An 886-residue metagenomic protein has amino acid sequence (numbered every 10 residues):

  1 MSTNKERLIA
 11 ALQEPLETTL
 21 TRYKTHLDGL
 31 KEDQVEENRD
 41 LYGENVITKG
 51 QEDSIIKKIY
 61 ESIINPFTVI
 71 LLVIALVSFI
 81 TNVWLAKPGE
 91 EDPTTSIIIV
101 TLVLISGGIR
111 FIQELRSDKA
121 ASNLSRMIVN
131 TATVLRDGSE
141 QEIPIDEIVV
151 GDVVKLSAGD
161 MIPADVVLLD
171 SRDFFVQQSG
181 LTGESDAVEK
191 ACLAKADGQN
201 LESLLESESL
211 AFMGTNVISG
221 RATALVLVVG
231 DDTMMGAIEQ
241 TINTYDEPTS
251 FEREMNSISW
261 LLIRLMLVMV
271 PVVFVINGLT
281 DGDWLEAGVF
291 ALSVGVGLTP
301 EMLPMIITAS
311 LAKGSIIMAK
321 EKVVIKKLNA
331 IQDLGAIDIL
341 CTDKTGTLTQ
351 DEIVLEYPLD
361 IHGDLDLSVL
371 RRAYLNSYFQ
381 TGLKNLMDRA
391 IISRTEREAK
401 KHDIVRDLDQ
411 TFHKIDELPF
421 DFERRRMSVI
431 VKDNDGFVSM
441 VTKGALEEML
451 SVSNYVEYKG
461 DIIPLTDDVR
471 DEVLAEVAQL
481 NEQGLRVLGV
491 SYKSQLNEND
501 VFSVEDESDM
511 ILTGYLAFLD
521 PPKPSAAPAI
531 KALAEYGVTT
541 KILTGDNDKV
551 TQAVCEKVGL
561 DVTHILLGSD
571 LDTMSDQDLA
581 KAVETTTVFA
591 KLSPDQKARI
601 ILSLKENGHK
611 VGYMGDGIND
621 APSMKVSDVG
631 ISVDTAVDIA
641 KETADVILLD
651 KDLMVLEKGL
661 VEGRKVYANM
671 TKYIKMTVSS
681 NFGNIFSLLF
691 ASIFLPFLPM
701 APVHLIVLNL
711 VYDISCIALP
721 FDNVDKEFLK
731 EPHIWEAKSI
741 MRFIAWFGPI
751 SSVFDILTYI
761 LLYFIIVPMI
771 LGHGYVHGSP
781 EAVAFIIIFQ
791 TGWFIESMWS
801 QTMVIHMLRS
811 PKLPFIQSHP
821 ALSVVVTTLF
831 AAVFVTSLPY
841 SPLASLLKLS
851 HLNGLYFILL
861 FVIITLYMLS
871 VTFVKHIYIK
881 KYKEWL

Functional and structural regions predicted by a protein language model:
M1-E140, D146-V149, V154-I162, V167-P248 (+3 more regions): Non-lumenal N-terminal regulatory segments of integral membrane proteins
E44-L76, D118, E140-Q141, L201-L210 (+8 more regions): Soluble-to-membrane junctions at the N-terminal ends of transmembrane alpha-helices in multi-pass ion-transporting
I64-W84, V100-R110, V129-N130, W260-G278 (+8 more regions): Alpha-helical transmembrane segments of multi-pass membrane proteins, especially the membrane-embedded transport
V73-I98, L261-T299, A312-K322, V501 (+4 more regions): Helix-interface capping motifs at the ends of transmembrane segments in multi-pass membrane proteins
T95-V129, R136, D246-I339, L516 (+3 more regions): Hydrophobic alpha-helical transmembrane segments
L210-I218, D333-I511, F518, K531 (+6 more regions): Cytosolic catalytic regions of ATP/NTP-dependent phosphoryl-transfer enzymes
V273, P304, L311, V558 (+3 more regions): Membrane-embedded transport module
A527-A529, E535, N547-V558, D595-S603 (+2 more regions): Acidic, divalent-metal-coordinating active-site segment for phosphoryl/phosphodiester hydrolysis, typified by short
